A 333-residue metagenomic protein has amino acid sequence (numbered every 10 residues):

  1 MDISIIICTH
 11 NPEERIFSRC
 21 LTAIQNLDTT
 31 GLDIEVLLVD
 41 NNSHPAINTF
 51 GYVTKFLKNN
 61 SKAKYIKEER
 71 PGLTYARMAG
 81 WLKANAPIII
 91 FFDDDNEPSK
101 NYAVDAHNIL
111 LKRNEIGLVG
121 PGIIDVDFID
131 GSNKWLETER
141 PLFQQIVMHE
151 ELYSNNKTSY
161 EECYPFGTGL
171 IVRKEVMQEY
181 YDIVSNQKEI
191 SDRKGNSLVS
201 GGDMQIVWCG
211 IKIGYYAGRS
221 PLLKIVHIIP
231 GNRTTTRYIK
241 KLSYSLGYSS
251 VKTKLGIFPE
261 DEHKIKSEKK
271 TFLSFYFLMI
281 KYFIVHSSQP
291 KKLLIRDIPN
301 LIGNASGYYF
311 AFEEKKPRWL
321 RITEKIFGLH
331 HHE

Functional and structural regions predicted by a protein language model:
D2-S4, E35, Q205: Cell-envelope/extracellular polymer assembly enzymes that use nucleotide-activated donors
L21-I66: Acidic donor-binding segment of Leloir-type glycosyltransferases
E68-A84: Glycine-rich, basic loop-to-helix element that forms the pyrophosphate-binding segment of sugar-nucleotide handling
I89: Short aromatic/hydrophobic "clamp" motif used to bind/position activated sugar donors
N101-L136: Conserved donor NDP-sugar-binding/catalytic core segment of glycosyltransferases
E139-E162: Short, flexible, basic/aromatic active-site loop/helix in glycosyltransferases
G167, K188-I206: Acidic donor-binding loop at a coil-to-helix junction in glycosyltransferase catalytic cores that engages
L242-S245, E260-E333: Non-catalytic, C-terminal membrane-associated alpha-helical segments of glycosyltransferases
